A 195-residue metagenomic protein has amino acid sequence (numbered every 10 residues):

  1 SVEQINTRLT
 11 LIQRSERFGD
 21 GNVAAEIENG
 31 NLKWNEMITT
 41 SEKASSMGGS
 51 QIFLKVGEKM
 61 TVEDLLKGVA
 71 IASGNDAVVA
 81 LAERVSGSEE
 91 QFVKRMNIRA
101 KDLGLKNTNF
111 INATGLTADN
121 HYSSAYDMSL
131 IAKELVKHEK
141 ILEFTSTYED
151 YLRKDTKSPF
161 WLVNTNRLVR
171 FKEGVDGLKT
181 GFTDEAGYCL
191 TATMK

Functional and structural regions predicted by a protein language model:
S1-Y126, L130, L135-V136: Active-site-adjacent loops and short helices of periplasmic peptidoglycan-processing enzymes
S88-K195: Penicillin-recognizing serine hydrolase domain
